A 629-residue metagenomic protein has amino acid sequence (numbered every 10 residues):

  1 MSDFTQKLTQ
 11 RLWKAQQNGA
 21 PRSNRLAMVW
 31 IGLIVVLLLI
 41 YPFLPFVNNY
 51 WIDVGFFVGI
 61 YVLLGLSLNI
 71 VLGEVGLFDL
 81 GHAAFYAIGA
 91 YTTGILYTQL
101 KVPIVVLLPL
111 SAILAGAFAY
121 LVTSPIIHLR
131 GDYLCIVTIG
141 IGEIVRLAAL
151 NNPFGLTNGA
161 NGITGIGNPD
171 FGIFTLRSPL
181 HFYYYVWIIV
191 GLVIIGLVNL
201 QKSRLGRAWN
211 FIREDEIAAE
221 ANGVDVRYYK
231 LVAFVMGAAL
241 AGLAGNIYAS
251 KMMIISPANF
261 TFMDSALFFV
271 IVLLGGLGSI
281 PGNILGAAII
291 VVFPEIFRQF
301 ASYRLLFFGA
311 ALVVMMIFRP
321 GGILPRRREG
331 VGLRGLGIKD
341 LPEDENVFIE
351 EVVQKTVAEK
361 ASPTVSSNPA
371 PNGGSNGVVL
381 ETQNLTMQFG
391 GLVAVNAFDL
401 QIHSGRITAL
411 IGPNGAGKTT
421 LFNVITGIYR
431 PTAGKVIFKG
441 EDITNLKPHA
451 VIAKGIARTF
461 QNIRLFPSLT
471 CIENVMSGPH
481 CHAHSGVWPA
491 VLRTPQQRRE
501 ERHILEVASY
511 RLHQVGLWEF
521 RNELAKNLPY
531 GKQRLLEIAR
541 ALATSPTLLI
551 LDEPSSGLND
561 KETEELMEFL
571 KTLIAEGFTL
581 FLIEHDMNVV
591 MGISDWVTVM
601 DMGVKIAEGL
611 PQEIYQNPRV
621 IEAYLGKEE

Functional and structural regions predicted by a protein language model:
S2-T356: Transmembrane alpha-helices and adjacent helix-loop boundaries
I411-P413: The feature captures the beta-strand-to-loop junction immediately N-terminal to the Walker
T426: Helix-to-loop junction immediately C-terminal to a conserved catalytic motif
G434-E441, A453-K454: Conserved ABC transporter NBD signature motif
V487-L524, T547, E568-K571: Conserved ABC ATPase "signature" region
L549-E553: Catalytic Walker B motif of ABC-type/P-loop ATPase nucleotide-binding domains
